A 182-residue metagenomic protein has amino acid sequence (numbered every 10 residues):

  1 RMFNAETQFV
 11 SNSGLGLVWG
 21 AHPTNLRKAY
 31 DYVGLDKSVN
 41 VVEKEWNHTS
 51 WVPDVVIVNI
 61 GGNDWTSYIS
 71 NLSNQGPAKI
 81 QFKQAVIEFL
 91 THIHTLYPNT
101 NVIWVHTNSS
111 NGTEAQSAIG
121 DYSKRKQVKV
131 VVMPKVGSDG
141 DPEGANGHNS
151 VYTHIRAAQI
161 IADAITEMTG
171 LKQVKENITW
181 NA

Functional and structural regions predicted by a protein language model:
R1-G76, I80, S109-T113, H148: Conserved SGNH/GDSL esterase-like catalytic core that processes O-acyl groups on lipids and polysaccharides
R1-M2, T95, D163: Generic detector of well-ordered secondary structure
F3-Q8, W51-V56, Y97-V102, K124-K129 (+1 more regions): Loop/turn elements at helix/coil->beta-strand transitions in domains of secreted/extracellular proteins
N40-W51, T91-Y97, M168-L171: Surface-exposed acidic, glycine-flexible loop patches that form ligand/cofactor-binding and adhesion interfaces
I57-D64, I87-A118: Active-site segments of SGNH/GDSL-like serine hydrolases that catalyze O-acetyl group transfer/hydrolysis on lipids
T66, T107-A182: Catalytic His-Asp segment of secreted/periplasmic serine-dependent ester chemistry enzymes
F82, V86, H154: Aromatic/hydrophobic pocket-lining residues that form the small-molecule binding cavity in soluble enzyme cores
